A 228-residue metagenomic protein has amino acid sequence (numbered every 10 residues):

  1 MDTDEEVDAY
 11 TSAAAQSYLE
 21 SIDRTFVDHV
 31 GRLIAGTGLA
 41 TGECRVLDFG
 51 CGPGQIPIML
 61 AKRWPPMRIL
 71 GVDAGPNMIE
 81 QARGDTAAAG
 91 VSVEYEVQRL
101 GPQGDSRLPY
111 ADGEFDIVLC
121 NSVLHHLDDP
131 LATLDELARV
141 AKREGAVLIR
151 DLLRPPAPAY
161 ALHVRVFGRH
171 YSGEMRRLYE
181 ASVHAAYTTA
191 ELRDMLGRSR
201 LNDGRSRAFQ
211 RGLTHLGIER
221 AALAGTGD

Functional and structural regions predicted by a protein language model:
M1-L39: Conserved class I S-adenosyl-L-methionine
G42-G50: Conserved class I S-adenosyl-L-methionine
L47, Q55-D105: Class I SAM-dependent methyltransferase SAM/SAH-binding core
L119: A conserved beta-strand element that flanks and buttresses the S-adenosyl-L-methionine
H125-H126: A short His-aromatic
A132-R143: A short glycine-rich, Lys/Arg-flanked "PGG" loop and its adjoining helix->strand segment in the class I
E144-D151: Conserved beta-strand signature within the Rossmann-like core of class I S-adenosyl-L-methionine
L152-A208, L213-H215: C-terminal alpha-helical "lid/dimerization" subdomain adjacent to the S-adenosyl-L-methionine
